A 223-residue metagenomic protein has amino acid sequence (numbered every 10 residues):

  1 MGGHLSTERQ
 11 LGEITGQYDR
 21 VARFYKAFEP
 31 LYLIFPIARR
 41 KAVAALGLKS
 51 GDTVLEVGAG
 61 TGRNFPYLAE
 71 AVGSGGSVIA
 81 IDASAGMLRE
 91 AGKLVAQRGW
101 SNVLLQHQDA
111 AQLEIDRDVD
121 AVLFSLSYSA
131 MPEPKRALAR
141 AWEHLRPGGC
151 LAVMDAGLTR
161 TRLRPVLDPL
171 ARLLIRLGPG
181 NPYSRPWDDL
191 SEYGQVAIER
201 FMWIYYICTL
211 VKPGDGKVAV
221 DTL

Functional and structural regions predicted by a protein language model:
G2-G47, R63-Y67, E90, V166-L173: Conserved class I S-adenosyl-L-methionine
R9-G12, L31-Y32, A152-C208: C-terminal alpha-helical "lid/dimerization" subdomain adjacent to the S-adenosyl-L-methionine
T53, S77, G148-C150: Short glycine-centered segments of the SAM/dcSAM-binding site in methyltransferase folds
L55-V57, T61-Q112: Class I SAM-dependent methyltransferase SAM/SAH-binding core
G73, M131-P132, L145-R146: Helix-to-beta-strand junctions that scaffold the AdoMet/dcAdoMet cofactor pocket in Class I SAM-dependent enzymes
A111-V122: A short acidic, Gly/Pro-enriched loop at the edge of an enzyme's catalytic core that lines a small-molecule cofactor
A121-E133: A short SAM/SAH-binding and catalytic strip from SAM-dependent methyltransferases
K135-P147: A short glycine-rich, Lys/Arg-flanked "PGG" loop and its adjoining helix->strand segment in the class I
